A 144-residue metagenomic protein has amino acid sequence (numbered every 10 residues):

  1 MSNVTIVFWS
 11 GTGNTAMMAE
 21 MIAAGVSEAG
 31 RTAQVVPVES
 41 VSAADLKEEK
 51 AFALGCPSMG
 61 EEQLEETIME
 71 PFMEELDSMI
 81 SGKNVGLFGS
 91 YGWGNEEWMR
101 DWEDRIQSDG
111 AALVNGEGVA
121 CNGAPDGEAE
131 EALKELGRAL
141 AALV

Functional and structural regions predicted by a protein language model:
N3-V4, N14-M17, A23-V38, E48-V144: FMN-binding flavodoxin-like domain, especially the glycine-rich phosphate-binding loop
F8-T12: Aromatic-flanked redox-active Cys/Sec active sites in thiol-based oxidoreductases, especially the WC-centered
V41: Helix-turn-helix
A44-D45: Short conserved loop adjoining the S-adenosyl-L-methionine
